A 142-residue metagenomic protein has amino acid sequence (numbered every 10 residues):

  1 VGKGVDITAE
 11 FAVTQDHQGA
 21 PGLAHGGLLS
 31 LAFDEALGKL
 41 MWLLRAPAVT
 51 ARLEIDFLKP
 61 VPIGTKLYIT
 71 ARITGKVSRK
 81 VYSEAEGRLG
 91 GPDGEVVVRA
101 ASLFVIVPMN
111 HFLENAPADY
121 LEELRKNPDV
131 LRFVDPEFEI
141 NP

Functional and structural regions predicted by a protein language model:
V1-A24, F138-P142: Catalytic strand-loop segment that frames the active site of acyl-thioester-processing enzymes
K3-A9, G27, V49-L53, L67 (+1 more regions): A generic structural signal for short beta-strands and their flanking turns/coil linkers
T8-T14, G27-L29, M109-H111, N115-P117: Charged, low-complexity, helix/coiled-coil-prone segments
E10-A12, E54-D56, T70-R72, E86-R88 (+1 more regions): Residue-level recognition of well-ordered beta-strand positions that form the cores of beta-sheet-rich folds across
D16-G26, L31-L43: A short, contiguous structural element within a folded domain that forms the immediate neighborhood of a functional site
D16-H17, T50, E54, G90: Preference for short coil/turn "hinge" residues that link or interrupt alpha-helices
E35-T74: Hydrophobic beta-strand-centered segment that forms part of the acyl-chain substrate-binding groove
V61-I63, T74-P142: HotDog/MaoC-like acyl-thioester-processing domains
